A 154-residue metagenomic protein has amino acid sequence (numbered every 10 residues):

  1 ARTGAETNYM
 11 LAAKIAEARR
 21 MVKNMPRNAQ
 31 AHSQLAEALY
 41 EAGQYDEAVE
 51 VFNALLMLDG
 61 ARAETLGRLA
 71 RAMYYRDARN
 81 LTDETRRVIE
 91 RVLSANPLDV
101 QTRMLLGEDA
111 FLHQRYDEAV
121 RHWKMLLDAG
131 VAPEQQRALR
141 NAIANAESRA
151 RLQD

Functional and structural regions predicted by a protein language model:
A1-E17: Long, contiguous interaction/recruitment modules in multidomain scaffold/adaptor proteins
T3-G4, Q34-E41, D46-L98, L105: Alpha-helical adaptor scaffolds
L11, A29, Y45, R79-T82 (+1 more regions): TPR-repeat structural position
R19-K23, L56, E90-L93, L127: A conserved position within tetratricopeptide repeats
P26-R27, G60, P97, V131: Short coil turns that delineate tetratricopeptide repeat
A31, T65, T102, Q135-L139: TPR alpha-solenoid repeat register
Y75-T85, I143-D154: Alpha-helical linker/edge segments of TPR/alpha-solenoid repeat scaffolds and analogous pre-/post-domain helices
F111, Y116-E134, N141-A144, S148: TPR/TPR-like (Sel1-like) alpha-helical repeat modules
